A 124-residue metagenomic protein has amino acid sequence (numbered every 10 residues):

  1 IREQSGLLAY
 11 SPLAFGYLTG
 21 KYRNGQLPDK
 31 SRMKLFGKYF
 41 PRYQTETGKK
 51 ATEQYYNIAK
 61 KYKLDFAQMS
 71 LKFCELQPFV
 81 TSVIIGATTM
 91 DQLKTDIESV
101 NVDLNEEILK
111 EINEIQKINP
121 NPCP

Functional and structural regions predicted by a protein language model:
I1-I58, P124: Glycine-rich, positively charged active-site loop/lid region within alpha/beta enzyme cores that binds and organizes
I1-R2, E75, N113: Alpha-helix boundary recognition
P12-L13, P41-N101: Conserved short secondary-structure transition element at the edge of the structured enzyme core that lines
L18, L93-D96, I112: Hydrophobic packing residues within well-ordered alpha-helices of enzyme cores
R23, L27, F79, V102 (+1 more regions): Residue-level marker of structural boundaries
L27-P28, A87, E98, V102-D103 (+1 more regions): Short alpha-helix boundary/capping motifs
D103-P124: Extended hydrophobic/aromatic segments used for targeting, binding, or gating
